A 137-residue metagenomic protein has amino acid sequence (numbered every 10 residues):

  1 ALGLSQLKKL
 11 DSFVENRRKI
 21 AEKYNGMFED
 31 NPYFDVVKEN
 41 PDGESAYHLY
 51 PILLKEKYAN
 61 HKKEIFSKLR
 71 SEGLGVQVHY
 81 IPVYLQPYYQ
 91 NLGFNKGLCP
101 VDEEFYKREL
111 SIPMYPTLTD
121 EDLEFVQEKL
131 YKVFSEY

Functional and structural regions predicted by a protein language model:
A1-Y137: PLP-dependent aminotransferase class I/II
